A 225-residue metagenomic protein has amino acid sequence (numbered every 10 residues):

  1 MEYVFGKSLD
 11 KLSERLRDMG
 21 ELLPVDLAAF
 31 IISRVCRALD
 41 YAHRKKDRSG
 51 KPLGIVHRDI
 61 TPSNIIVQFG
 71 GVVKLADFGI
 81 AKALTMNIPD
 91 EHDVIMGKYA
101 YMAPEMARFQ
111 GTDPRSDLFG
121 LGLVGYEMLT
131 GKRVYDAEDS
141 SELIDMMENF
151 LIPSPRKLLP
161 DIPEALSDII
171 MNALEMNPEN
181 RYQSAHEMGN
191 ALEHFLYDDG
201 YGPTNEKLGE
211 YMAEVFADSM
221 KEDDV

Functional and structural regions predicted by a protein language model:
E2-S8, L12: Conserved short submotifs of the Hanks-type protein kinase catalytic core that shape the nucleotide-binding pocket
D10-L23: AlphaC helix of the protein kinase catalytic domain
R37-I55: Protein kinase catalytic-loop region centered on the HRD/HxD motif
S49, V67-G71: Activation-loop N-terminal segment of eukaryotic-like protein kinases
I66, A100-V225: C-terminal lobe helix-coil module of Hanks-type protein kinase domains
V73, M86-M96: Regulatory activation segment
